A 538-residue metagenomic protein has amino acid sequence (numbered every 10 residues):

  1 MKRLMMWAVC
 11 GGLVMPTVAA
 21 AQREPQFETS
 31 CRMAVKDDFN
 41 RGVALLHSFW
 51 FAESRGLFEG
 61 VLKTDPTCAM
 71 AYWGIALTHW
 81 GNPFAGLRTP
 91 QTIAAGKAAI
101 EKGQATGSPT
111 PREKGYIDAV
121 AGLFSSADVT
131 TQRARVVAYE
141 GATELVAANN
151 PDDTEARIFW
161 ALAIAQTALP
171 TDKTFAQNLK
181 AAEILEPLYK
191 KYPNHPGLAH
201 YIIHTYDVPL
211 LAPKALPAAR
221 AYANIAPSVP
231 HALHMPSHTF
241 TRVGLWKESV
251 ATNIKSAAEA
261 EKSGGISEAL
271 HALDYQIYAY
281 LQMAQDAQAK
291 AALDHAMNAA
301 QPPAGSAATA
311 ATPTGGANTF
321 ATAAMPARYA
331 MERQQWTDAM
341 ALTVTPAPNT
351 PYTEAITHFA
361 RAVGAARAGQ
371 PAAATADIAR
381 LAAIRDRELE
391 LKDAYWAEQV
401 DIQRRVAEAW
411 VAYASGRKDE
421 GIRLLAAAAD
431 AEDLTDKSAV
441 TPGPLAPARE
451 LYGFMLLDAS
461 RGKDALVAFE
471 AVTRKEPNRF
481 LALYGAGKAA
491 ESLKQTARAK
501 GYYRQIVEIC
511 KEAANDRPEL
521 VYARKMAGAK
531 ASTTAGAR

Functional and structural regions predicted by a protein language model:
A20-V129, R135, L145-R157: Acidic, proline/glycine-rich low-complexity intrinsically disordered segments
M33-N40, T67-N82, S108-D128, D152-P170 (+8 more regions): Amphipathic alpha-helical repeat scaffolds of TPR domains
L45, H79, G122, I164 (+8 more regions): Residue at a conserved register position within TPR or TPR-like alpha-solenoid repeats
K63, N149, Y189-K191, R220-S228 (+7 more regions): Solenoid-like repeat scaffolds
A69, A76, W80, P90-S108 (+7 more regions): TPR/TPR-like (Sel1-like) alpha-helical repeat modules
